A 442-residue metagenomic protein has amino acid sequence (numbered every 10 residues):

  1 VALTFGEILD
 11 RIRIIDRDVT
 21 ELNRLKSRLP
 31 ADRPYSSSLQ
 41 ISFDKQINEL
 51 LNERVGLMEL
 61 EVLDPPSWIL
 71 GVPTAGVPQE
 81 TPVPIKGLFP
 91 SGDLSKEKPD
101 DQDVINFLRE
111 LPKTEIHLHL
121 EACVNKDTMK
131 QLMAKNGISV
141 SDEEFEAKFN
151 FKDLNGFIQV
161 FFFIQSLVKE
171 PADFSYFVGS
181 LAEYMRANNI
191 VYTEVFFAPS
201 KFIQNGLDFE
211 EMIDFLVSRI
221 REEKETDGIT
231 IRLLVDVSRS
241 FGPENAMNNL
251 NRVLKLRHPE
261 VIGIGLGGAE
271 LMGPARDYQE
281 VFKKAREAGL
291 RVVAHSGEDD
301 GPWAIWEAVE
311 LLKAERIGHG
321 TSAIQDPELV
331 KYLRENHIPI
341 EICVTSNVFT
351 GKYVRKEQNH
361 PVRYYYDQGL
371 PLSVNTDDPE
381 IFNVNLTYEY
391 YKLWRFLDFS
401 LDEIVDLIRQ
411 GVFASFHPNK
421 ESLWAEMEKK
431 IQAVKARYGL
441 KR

Functional and structural regions predicted by a protein language model:
V1-T20: Short, charge/polar-rich alpha-helical segments
R13, T20, I41-V55, D214 (+1 more regions): Generic structural signal for well-ordered, non-transmembrane alpha-helical segments in soluble/cytosolic regions
R17-I41: Short E/K-rich amphipathic alpha-helical oligomerization segments
P34-I69: Short, charge-rich amphipathic interface segments used for partner binding and complex assembly
M58-G87, S91: Charged low-complexity stretches with an acidic bias
L88-L290, D299-A304, L311-L312, R316 (+2 more regions): Metal-cofactor-binding active-site regions of metalloenzymes
H295: Short HxH-centered metal-ligating active-site micro-motif
